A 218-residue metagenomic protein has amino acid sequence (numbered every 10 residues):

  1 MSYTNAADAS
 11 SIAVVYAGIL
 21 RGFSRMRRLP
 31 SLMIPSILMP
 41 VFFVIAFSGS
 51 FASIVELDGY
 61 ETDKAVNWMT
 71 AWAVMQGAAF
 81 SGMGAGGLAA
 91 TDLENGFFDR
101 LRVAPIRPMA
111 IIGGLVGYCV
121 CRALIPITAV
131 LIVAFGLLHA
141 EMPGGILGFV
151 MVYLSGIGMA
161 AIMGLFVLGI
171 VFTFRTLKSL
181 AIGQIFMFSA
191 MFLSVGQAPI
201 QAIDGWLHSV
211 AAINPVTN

Functional and structural regions predicted by a protein language model:
M1-I19, M163, L207-T217: Short, membrane-interfacial amphipathic segments enriched in basic
Y3-D8, R21-N95, C119, A123 (+4 more regions): Transmembrane helix-boundary elements of multi-pass transport/secretion proteins, especially ABC-type permease modules
A17, R21-R25, N95-V103, H208-A212: Short amphipathic alpha-helical coupling elements at transmembrane boundaries
P30-S31, N67, M109, L177-K178 (+1 more regions): Residues that define the loop-to-transmembrane-helix transition and helix capping in multi-pass membrane transporters
G49-F51, V171-I213, T217: Transmembrane helix segments
G49-S53, T91, R100, A104 (+5 more regions): Transmembrane helix-loop junction
L88-Y118: Helix-loop-helix units of permease transmembrane domains in multi-pass membrane transporters, especially ABC
P108-F188: Alpha-helical transmembrane segments and their short interhelical loops
